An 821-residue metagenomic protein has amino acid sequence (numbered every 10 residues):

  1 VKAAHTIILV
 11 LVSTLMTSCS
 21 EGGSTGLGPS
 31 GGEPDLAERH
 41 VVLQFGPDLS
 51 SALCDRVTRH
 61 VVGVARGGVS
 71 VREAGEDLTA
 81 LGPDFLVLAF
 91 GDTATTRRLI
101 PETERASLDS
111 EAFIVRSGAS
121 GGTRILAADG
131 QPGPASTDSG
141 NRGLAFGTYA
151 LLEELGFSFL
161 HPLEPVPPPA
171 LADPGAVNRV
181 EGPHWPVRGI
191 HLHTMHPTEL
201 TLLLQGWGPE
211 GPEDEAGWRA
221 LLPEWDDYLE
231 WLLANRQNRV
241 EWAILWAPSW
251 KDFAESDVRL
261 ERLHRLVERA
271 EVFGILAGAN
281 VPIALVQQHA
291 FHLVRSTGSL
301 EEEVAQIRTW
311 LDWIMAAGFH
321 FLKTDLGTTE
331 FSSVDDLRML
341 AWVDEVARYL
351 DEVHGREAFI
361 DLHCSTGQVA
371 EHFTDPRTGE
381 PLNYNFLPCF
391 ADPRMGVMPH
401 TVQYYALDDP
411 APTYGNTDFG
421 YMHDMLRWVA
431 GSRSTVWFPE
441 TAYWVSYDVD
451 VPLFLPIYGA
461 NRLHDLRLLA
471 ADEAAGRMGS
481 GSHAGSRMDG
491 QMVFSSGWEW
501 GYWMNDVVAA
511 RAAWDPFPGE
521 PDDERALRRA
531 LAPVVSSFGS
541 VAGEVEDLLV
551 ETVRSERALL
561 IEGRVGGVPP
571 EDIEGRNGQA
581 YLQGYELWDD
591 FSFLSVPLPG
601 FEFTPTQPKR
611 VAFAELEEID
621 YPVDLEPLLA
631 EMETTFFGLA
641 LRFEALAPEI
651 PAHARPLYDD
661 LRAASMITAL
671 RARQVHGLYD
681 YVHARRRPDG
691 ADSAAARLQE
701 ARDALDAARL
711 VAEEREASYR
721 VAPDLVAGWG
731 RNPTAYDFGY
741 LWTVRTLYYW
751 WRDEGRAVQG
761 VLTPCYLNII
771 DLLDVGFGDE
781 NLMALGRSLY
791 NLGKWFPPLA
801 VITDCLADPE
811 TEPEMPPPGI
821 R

Functional and structural regions predicted by a protein language model:
V1-I8: Bacterial N-terminal signal peptides that target proteins for export
L15-S18: C-terminal motif of bacterial Sec signal peptides marking the signal peptidase cleavage site
S20, S24-S117, A176: Acidic, contiguous N-terminal accessory segments
L43-S51, L88-A94, A127-Q131, T137-S139 (+6 more regions): Structural motif
R56, H60, E102-F321, P439-S446: Feature activates predominantly on carbohydrate-active enzymes
R56-G67, L151-S158, W231, A243 (+5 more regions): Structured segments of extracytoplasmic/periplasmic soluble domains in secreted or envelope-associated proteins
A176-R179, K323-R821: Substrate-binding groove of N-acetylhexosamine-processing glycoside hydrolases
